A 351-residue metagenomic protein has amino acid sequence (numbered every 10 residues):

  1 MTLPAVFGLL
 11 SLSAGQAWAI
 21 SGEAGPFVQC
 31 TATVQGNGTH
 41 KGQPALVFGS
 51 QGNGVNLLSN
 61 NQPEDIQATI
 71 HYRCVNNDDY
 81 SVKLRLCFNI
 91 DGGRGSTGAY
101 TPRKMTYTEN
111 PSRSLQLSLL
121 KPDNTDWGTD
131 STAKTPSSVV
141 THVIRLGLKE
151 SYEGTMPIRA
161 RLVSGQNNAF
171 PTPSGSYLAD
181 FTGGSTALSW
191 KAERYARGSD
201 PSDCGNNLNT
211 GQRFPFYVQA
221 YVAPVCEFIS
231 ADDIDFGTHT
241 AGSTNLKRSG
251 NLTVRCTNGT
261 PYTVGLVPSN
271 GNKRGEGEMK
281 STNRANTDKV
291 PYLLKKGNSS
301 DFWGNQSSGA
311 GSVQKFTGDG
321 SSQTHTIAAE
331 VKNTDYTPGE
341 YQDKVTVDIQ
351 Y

Functional and structural regions predicted by a protein language model:
M1-L3: Polar, enzyme-active/binding microenvironments
A5-F7, A17: Cleavable N-terminal signal peptides
W18-P102, Y152, R159-A285, K315-Y351: N-terminal small/polar-rich segments of proteins
N89-D91, T108, S118-P122, G128 (+2 more regions): Predominantly extracellular/luminal cell-surface or secreted proteins
T97-E150: A surface-exposed loop-and-adjacent beta-strand signature within N-terminal beta-sandwich domains that mediate ligand
S281, T287-L294: Glycan-recognition/cleft segments
P291-F302, S308-F316: Outer membrane beta-barrel transmembrane domains
